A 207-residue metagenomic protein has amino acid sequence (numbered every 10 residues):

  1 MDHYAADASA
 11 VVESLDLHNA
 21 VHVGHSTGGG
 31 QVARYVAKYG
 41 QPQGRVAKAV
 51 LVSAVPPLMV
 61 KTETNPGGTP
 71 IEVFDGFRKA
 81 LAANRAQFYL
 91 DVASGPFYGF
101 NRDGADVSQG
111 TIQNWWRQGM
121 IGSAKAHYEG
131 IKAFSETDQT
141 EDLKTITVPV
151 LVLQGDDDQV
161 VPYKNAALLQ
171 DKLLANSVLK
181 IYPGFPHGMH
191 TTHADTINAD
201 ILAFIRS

Functional and structural regions predicted by a protein language model:
M1-T27, R34-G44, T196-L202: Active-site loop/oxyanion-hole signature of alpha/beta-hydrolase fold enzymes
D16-N19, T147-V148, N176, S207: Active-site acidic short loop of glycosyltransferases
A33-A83: Flexible "cap/lid" loop of the alpha/beta hydrolase fold
P57-T69, K79-K144: Conserved alpha/beta-hydrolase catalytic His-Asp/Glu region
I146, V152-Q154, D158: Short beta-strand/loop motif that positions the catalytic acidic residue of the alpha/beta-hydrolase fold
D156-Q159, G184-P186: Acidic beta-to-alpha connecting loop that harbors the catalytic carboxylate
Q159-N165: Conserved alpha/beta-hydrolase "acid-adjacent" motif
A175-S207: Catalytic active-site module of serine/aspartate enzymes centered on a nucleophile-bearing elbow/loop
